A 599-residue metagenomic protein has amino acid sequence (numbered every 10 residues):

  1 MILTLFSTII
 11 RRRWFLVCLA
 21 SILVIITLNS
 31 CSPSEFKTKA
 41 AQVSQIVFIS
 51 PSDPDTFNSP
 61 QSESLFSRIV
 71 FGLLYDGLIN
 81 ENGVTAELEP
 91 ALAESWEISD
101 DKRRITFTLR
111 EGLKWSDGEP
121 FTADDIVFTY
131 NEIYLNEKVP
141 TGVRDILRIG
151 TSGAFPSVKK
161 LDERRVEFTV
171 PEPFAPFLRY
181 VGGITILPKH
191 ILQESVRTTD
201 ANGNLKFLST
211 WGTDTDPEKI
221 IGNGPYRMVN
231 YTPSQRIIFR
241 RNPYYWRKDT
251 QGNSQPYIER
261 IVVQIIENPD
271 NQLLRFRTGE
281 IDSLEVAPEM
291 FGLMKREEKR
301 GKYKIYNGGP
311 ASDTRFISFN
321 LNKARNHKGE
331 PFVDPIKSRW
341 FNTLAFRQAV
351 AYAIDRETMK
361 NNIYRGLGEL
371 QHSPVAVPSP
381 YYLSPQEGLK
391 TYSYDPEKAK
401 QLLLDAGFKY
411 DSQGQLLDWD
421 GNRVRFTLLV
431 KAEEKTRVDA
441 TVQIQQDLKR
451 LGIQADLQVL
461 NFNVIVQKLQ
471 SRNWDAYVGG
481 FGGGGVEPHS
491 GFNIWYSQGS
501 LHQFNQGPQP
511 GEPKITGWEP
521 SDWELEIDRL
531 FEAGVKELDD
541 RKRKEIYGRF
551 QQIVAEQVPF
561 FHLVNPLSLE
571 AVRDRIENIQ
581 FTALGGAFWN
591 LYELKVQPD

Functional and structural regions predicted by a protein language model:
M1-S44, S157, S412, L416 (+2 more regions): Short, low-complexity disordered leader/linker segments with a strong preference for bacterial N-terminal type II
S30-T38, V84, E97, R103 (+9 more regions): Extracytoplasmic/periplasmic ligand-capture domains
V47, E89, R104-T106, R165-E167 (+1 more regions): General beta-strand recognition
I49-D100, N131, K138, I221: N-terminal lobe/hinge region of extracytoplasmic solute-binding protein
S52-I69, L92, E119, G142 (+4 more regions): A structural "hinge/loop" feature
D53-P54, G112-L113, P173-F174: Acidic glycine-/aspartate-rich tracts in secreted/extracellular proteins
T108, D145-G203, T232: Surface-exposed binding/hinge segments that line and control ligand-binding clefts or catalytic entry sites
L563: Glycine-rich and polybasic anion-binding loops at the starts of cofactor/ligand-binding domains
